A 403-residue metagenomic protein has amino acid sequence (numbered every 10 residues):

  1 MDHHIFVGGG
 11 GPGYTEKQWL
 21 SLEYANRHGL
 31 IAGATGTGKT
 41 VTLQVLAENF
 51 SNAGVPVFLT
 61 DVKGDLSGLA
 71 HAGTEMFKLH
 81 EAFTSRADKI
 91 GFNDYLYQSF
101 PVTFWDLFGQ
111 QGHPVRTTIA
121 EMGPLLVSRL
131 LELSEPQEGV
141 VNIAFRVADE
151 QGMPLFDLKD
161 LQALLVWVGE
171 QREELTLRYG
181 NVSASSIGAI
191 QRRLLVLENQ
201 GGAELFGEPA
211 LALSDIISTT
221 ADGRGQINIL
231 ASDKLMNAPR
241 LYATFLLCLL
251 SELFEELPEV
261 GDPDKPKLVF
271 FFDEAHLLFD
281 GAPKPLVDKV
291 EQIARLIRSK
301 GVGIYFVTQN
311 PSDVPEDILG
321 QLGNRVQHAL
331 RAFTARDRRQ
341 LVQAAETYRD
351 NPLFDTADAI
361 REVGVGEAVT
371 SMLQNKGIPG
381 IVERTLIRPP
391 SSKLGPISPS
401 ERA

Functional and structural regions predicted by a protein language model:
M1-K17: N-terminal pre-Walker A segment at the start of P-loop NTPase domains
F6, P114-A120, L131, D222 (+2 more regions): Conserved P-loop NTPase motor module
P12-G13, Q18-N26, D222-G223, D262: Phosphate-binding P-loop
G29, N228, Y305: Conserved beta-strand position immediately N-terminal to the Walker
I31, T35, P311: The conserved Walker
K39: Conserved lysine of the Walker
V45-A47, A70-G91, Q292-I378: Conserved ATP-driven motor cores of ASCE-family P-loop NTPases powering translocation/secretion/packaging/pilus
A47-P56, G64-R295, I360-G364, S371-M372: P-loop NTPase motor domains
